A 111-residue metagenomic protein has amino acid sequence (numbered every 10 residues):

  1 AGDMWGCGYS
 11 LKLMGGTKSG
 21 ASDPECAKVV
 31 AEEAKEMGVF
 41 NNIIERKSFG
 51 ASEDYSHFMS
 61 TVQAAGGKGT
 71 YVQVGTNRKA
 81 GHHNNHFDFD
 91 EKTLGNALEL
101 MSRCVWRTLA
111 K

Functional and structural regions predicted by a protein language model:
A1-K111: Metal-dependent amide/peptide-bond hydrolase catalytic core, centered on the "pita-bread" metallohydrolase fold
